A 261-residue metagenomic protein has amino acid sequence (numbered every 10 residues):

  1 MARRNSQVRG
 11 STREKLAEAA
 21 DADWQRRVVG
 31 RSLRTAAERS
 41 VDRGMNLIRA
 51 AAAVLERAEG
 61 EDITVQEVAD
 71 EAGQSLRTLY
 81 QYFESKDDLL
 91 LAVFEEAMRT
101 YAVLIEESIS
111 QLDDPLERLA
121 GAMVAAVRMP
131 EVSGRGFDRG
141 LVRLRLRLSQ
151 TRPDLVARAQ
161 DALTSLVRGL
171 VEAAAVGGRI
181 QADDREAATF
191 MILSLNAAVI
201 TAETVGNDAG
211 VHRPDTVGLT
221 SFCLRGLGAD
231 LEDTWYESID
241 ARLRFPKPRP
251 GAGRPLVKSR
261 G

Functional and structural regions predicted by a protein language model:
M1-R31, S165-V176, T201, V205-G261: C-terminal peripheral helix-coil segments that are non-catalytic and often amphipathic
D42-A51, V68, V93-A97, Y101 (+2 more regions): Generic hydrophobic, amphipathic alpha-helix propensity
N46, V54-D88, A92: Helix-turn-helix
A92, E106-R135, T189-I192: Hydrophobic alpha-helical connector segments
E96, A102, E106, Q150-V176 (+2 more regions): Amphipathic alpha-helical packing segments from all-alpha helical-bundle domains
E107-S108, V124-V132, V142-R147, A175 (+1 more regions): Helix-loop "lid/cap" segments that line or gate small-molecule binding pockets
S108, G140-L148, V199-N207: Secondary-structure edge/capping motif, primarily at the C-terminal ends of alpha-helices and the immediately following
P130-T151, R168-G169, Y236, D240: Amphipathic alpha-helical segments used for helix-helix packing
